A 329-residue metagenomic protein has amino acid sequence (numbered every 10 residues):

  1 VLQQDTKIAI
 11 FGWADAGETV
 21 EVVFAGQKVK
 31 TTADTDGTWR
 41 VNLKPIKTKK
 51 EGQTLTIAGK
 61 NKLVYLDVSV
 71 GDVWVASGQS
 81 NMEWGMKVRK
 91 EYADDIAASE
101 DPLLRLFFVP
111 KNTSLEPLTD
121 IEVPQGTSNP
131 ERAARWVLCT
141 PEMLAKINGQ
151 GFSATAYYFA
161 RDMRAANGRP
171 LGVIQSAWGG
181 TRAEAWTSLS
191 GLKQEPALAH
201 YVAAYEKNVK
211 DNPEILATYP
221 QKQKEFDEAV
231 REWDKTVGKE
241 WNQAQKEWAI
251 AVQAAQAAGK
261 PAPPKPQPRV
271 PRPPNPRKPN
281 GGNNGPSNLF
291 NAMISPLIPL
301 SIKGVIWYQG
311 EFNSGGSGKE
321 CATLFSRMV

Functional and structural regions predicted by a protein language model:
V1-V329: Cell-envelope and extracellular/periplasmic
